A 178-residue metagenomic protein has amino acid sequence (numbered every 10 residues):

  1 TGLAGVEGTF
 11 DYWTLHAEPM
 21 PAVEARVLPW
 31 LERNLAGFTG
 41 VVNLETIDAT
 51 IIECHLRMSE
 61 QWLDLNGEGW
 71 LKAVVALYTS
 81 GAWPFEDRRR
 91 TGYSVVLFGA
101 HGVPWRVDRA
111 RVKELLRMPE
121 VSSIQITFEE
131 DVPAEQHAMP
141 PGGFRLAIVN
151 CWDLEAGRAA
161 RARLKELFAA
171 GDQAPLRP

Functional and structural regions predicted by a protein language model:
T1-G37, D48-S94: ATP-dependent carboxylate/phosphate-activation module, predominantly the ATP-grasp catalytic core and closely related
G37-V42, G142: Short, basic and Ser/Thr-rich N-terminal targeting/leader segments
L44-T46: Hydrophobic residue at the +6 position relative to the catalytic HRD Asp in the kinase catalytic loop
A76-P178: Peripheral (often C-terminal) accessory segments that flank ATP-dependent C-N-forming ligase machineries
